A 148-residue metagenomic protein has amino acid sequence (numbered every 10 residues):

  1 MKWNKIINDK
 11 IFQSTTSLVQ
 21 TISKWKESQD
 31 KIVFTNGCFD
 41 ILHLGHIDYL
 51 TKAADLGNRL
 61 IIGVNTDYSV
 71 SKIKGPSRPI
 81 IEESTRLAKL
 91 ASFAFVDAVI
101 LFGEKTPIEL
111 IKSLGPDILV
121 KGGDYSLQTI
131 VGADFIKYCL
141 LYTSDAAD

Functional and structural regions predicted by a protein language model:
W3-S28: Positively charged, low-complexity intrinsically disordered leader regions
S28-V64: N-terminal catalytic cores of NTP/NDP-binding nucleotidyl/phosphoryl-transfer enzymes
V64, G103, G122-D124: Short secondary-structure boundary segments
Y68-K74: A short acidic, helix-capping loop that chelates divalent metal ions and anchors anionic groups
L87-K105: Short acidic amphipathic segments
P107-V120: Proline-aspartate-enriched helix->loop->beta-strand connector
Y142-D148: Conserved small/polar residues in nucleotide/adenosyl-binding loops
